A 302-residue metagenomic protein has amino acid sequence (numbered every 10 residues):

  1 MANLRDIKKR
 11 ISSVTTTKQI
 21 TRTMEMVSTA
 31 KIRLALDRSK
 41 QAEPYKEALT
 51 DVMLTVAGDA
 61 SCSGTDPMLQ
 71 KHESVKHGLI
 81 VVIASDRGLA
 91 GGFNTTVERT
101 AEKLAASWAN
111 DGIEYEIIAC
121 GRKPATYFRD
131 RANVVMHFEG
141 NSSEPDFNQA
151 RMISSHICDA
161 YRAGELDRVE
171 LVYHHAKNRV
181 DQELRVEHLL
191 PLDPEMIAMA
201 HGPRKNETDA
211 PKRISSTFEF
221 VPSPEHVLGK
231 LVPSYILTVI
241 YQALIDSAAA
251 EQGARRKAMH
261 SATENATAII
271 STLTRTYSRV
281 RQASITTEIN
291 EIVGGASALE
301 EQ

Functional and structural regions predicted by a protein language model:
M1-Q302: C-terminal beta-strand-loop-alpha-helix "lid" module of Rossmann-like NAD(P)-dependent dehydrogenases
